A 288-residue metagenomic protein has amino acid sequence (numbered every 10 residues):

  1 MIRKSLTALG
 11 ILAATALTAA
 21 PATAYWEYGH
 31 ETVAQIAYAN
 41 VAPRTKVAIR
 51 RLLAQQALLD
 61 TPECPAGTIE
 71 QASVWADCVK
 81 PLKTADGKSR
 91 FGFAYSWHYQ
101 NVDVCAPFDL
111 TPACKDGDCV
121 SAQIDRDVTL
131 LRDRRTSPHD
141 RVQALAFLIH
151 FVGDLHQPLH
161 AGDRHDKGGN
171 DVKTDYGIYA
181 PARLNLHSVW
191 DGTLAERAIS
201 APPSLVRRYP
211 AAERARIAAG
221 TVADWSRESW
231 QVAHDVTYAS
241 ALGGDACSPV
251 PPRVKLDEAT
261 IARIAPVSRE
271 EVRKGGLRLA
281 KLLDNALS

Functional and structural regions predicted by a protein language model:
M1-L9: Bacterial N-terminal signal peptides that target proteins for export
A8-A16: Bacterial N-terminal signal peptides
A19-P21: N-terminal signal peptide c-region/cleavage motif recognized by signal peptidases
T23-F151, P158-S288: N-terminal, motif-rich segments that launch catalysis or mediate targeting to/interaction with membranes, typified by
